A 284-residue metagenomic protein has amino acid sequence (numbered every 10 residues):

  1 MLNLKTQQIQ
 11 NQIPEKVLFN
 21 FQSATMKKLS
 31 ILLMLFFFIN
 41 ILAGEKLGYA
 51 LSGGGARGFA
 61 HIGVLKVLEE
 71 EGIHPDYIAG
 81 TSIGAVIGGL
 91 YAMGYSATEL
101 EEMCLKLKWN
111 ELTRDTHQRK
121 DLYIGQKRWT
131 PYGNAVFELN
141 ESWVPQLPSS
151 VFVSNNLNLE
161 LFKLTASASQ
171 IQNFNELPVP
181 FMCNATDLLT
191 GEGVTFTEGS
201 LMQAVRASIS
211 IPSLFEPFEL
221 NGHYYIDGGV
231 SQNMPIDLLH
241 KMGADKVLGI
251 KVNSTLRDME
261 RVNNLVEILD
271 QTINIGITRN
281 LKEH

Functional and structural regions predicted by a protein language model:
M1-M26: N-terminal secretory signal peptides that target proteins for export/translocation
L2, A43-T81, G89-H284: Patatin-like phospholipase
Q8-Q10, I39-L42, H74: N-terminal processing/targeting junctions
Q12, I31-L32, H61: General helical structural elements
F19, M34-L35, V64: Enrichment for repetitive, rod-forming helical segments
A24-T25, N40-E45: Extreme N-terminus of proteins, especially the signal/transit-peptide cleavage junction and the first residues
L29-I39: Sec-dependent N-terminal signal peptides
